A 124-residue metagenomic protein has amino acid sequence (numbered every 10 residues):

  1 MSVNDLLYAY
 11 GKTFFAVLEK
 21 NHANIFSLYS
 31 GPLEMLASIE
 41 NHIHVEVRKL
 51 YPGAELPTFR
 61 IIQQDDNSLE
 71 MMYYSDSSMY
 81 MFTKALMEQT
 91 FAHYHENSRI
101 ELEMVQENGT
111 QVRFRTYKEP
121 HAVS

Functional and structural regions predicted by a protein language model:
M1-M81: Amphipathic interaction/junction segments at domain boundaries or subunit interfaces
I25-S27, E88-Q89, R99: Short, charged/polar low-complexity linear motifs in solvent-exposed/disordered segments
G53-M72, D76-S77, E96-S124: Short terminal or interdomain "cap/linker" segment that borders an active site or interface and mediates
F82-E96: Short, non-transmembrane amphipathic alpha-helical segments
